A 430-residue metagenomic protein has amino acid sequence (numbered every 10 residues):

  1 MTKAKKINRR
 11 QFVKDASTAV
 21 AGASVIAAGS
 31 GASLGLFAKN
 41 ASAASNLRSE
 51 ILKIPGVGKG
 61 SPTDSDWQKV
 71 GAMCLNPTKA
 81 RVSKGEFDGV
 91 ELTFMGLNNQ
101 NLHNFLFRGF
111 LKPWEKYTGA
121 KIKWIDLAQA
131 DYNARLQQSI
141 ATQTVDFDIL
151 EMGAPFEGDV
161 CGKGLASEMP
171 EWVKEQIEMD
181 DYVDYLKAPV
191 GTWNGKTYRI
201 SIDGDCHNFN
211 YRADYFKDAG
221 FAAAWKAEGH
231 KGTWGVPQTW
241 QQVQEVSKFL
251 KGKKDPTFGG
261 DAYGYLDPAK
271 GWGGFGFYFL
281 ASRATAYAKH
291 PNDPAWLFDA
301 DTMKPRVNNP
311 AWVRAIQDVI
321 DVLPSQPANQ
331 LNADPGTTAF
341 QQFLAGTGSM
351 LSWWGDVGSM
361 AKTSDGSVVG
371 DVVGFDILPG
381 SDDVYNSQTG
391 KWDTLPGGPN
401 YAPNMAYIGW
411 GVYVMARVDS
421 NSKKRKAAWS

Functional and structural regions predicted by a protein language model:
M1-D15, L34-G35, K39: N-terminal secretory signal peptides
R48-E86, G153-N208, G374-D376, V384-N400: Hinge/lid segment of periplasmic solute-binding proteins
P77-S83, Q100-G119, N210, D214: Short, polar/charged alpha-helical segment
V90, L106, F110, A120 (+2 more regions): Short amphipathic alpha-helical coupling segments at ligand-binding clamshell hinges and other catalytic/signaling
F110-Y185, K196-R199, K217-A224, Q341-Q342 (+2 more regions): Extracytoplasmic "Venus flytrap"/periplasmic binding protein-like
K112, V190, A219, S325 (+1 more regions): Extracytoplasmic/periplasmic substrate-recognition and gating elements
P155-A166, P170, K187-G232, Q244 (+2 more regions): Periplasmic solute-binding protein
W240-F249, A286-A333, I377-L378: Glycine-centered hinge/linker elements that transmit conformational signals in sensory and ligand-binding systems
